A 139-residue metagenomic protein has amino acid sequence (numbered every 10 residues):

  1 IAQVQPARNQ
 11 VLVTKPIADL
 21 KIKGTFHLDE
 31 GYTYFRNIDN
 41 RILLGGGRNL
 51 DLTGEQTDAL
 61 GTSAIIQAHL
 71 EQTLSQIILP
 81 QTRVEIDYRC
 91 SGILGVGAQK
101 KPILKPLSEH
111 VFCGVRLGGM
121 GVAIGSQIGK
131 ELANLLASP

Functional and structural regions predicted by a protein language model:
I1-I42: Flavin-dependent oxidoreductases
A7, G61, I65, H69 (+2 more regions): Conserved active-site and cofactor/substrate-binding residues in soluble primary-metabolism enzymes
P16, N37-D39, G45-G46, P106 (+1 more regions): Pocket-edge structural micro-motifs
I17-D19, N49-L50, E109, G118-M120: Short, glycine-/Ser/Thr-/acidic-enriched flexible segments
A18-D19, Q56-S91: Flavin-binding catalytic cores
K21, Y34, D51-T53, V96 (+1 more regions): Flexible loop/turn segments at secondary-structure boundaries
G47-T57: Amphipathic alpha-helix from the class-I
S75-P139: C-terminal catalytic lobe of FAD-dependent flavoproteins
